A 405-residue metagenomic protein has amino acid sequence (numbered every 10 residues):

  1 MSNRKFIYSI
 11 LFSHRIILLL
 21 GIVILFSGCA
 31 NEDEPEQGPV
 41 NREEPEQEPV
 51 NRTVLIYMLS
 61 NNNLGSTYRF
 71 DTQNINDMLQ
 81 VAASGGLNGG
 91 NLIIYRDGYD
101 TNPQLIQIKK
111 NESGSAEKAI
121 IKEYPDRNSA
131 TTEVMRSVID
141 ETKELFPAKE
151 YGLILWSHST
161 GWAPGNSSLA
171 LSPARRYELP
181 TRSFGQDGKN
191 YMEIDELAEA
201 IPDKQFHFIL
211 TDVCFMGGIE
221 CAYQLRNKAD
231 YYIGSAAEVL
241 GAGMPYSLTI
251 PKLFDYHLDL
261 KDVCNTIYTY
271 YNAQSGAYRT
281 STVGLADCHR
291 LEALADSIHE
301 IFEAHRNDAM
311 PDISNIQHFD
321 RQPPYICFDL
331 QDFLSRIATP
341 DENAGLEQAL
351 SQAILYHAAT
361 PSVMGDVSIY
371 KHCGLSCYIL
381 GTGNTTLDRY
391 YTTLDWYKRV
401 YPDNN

Functional and structural regions predicted by a protein language model:
M1-S27: Sec-dependent bacterial lipoprotein signal peptides
L19-V50, I379: Bacterial Sec-dependent N-terminal signal peptides
N41-Q47, E144, S168-L171, R175-N405: Terminal, contiguous helix-loop blocks that mediate binding/assembly
V50-L64, S115-P125: Acidic/histidine-rich, surface-exposed loop or edge segments in extracytoplasmic proteins
N51-T53, G86-L92, F146-G152, D203-F208 (+1 more regions): Loop/turn elements at helix/coil->beta-strand transitions in domains of secreted/extracellular proteins
N63-D71, N102-Q104, G161-G165, M216-Y223 (+1 more regions): Extracytoplasmic/secreted cell-surface and envelope-processing proteins
T67-G98: N-terminal carbohydrate-binding/catalytic regions of secreted carbohydrate-active enzymes
R96-A119, E123, R127-P202, V213-C214 (+2 more regions): Catalytic-core segments of thiol-dependent peptidases
